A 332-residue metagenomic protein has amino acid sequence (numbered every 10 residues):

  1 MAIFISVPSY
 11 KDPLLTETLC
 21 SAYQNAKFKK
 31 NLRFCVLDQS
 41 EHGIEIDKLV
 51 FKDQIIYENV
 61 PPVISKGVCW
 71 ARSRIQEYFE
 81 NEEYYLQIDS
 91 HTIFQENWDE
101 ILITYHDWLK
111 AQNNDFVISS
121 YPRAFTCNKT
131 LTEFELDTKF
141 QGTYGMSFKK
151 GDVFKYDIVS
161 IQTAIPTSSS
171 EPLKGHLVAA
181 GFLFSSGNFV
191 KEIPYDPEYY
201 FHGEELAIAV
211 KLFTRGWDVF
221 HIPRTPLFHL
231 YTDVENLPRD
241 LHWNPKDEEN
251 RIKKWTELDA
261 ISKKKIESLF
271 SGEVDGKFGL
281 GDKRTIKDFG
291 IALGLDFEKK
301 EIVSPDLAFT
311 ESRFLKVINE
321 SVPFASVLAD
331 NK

Functional and structural regions predicted by a protein language model:
A2-D296: Catalytic cores of eukaryotic secretory-pathway lumenal/extracellular enzymes that build and remodel glycoconjugates
G272-K332: Non-catalytic, C-terminal membrane-associated alpha-helical segments of glycosyltransferases
